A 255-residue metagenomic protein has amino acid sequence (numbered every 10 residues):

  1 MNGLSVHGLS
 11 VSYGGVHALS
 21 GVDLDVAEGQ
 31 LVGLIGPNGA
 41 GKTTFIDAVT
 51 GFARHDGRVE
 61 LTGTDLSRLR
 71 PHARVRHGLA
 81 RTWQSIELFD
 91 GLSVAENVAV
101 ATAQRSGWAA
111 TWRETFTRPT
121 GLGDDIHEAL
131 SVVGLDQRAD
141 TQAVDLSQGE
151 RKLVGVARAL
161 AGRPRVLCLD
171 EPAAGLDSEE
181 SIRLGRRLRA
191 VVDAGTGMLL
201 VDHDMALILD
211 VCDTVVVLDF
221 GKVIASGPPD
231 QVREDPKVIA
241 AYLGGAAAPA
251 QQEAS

Functional and structural regions predicted by a protein language model:
N2-S255: Glycine-rich phosphate-binding loops of nucleotide-dependent enzymes
